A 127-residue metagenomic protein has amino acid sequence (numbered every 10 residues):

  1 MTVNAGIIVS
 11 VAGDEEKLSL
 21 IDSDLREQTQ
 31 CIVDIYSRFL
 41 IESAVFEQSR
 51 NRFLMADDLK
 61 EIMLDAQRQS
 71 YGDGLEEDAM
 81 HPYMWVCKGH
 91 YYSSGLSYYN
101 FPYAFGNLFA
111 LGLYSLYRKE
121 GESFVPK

Functional and structural regions predicted by a protein language model:
M1-K127: Cation-handling catalytic/transport regions enriched in His/Asp/Glu
